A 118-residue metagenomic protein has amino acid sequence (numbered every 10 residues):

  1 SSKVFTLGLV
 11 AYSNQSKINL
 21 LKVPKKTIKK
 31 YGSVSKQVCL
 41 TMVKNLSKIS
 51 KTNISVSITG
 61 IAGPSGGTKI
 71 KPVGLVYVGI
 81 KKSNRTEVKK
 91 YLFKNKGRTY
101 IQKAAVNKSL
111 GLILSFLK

Functional and structural regions predicted by a protein language model:
S1-K118: Short alpha-helical segments enriched in small residues
